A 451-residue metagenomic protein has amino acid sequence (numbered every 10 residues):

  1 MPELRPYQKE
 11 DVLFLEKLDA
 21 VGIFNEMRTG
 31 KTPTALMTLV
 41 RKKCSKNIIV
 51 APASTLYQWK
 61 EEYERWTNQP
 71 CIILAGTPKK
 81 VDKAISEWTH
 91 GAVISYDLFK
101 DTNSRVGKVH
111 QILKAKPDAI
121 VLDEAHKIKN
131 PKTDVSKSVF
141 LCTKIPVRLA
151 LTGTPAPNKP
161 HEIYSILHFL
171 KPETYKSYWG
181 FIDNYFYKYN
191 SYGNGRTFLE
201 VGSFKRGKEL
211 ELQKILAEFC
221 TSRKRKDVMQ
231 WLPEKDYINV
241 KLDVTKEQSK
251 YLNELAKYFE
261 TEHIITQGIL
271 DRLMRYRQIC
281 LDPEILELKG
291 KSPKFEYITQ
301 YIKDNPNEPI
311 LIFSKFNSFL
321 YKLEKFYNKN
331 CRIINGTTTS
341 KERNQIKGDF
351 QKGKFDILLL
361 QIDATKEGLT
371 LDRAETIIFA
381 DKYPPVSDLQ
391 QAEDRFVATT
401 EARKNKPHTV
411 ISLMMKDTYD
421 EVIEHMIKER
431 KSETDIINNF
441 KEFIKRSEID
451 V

Functional and structural regions predicted by a protein language model:
M1-F24: Conserved pre-motif I regulatory segment
D19, A125, P131-K132, Y178 (+5 more regions): Interdomain linker/hinge connecting the two RecA-like lobes of the SF2 helicase core
D19-T38: Walker A/P-loop
T34, C44-R65, P157-E162, K315-N317: Conserved Walker A/P-loop ATP-binding site and its immediately adjacent core in helicase/helicase-like ATPase domains
N47, A119, S136-R225, E401-P407: Conserved P-loop NTPase motor "coupling/switch" region that bridges the ATPase
T55-P78, L170-P172: Conserved helix-turn-beta segment of the N-terminal RecA-like "Helicase ATP-binding" lobe in SF1/SF2 helicases
L311-F313, Y321-K322, N328-T365: Conserved helicase ATPase core of P-loop NTP-dependent helicases/translocases
P384-E393, V397-V451: A conserved SF2-helicase RecA2
